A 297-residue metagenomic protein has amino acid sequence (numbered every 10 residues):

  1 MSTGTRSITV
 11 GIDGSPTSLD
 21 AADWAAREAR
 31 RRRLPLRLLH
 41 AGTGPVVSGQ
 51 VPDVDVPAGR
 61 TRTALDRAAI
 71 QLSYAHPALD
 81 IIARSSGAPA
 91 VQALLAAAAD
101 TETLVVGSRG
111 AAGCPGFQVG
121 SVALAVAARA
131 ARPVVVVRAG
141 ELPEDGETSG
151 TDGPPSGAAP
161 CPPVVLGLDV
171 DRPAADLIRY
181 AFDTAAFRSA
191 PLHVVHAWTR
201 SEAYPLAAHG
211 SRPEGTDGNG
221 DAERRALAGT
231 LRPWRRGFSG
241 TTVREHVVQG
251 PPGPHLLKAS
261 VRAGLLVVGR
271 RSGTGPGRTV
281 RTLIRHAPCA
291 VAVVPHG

Functional and structural regions predicted by a protein language model:
M1-S7, P143-P160, L206-E214, G218 (+4 more regions): Actinobacteria-biased recognition of intrinsically disordered, low-complexity terminal regions
M1-T3, T17, S73-L104, A111 (+2 more regions): Structural beta-alpha unit
S2-D55, P160-P213, R235, V243 (+1 more regions): Small/aliphatic-rich secondary-structure junction motif
R37-L39, I82-S86, V135, H193-V195 (+2 more regions): General small-molecule cofactor/ligand-binding pocket signal
V54-T63, P213-E223: A short acidic, glycine-rich active-site loop that binds or catalyzes chemistry on phosphate/adenosine moieties
V105-S108, V134-G140, A292-P295: Short beta-strand elements of ligand-binding domains
V106-R129, P143-G146, C161, E245 (+4 more regions): Glycine-rich, Arg-bearing micro-motifs that act as flexible, cationic patches
P133-R179: Active-site glycine-rich loop that binds ribose-phosphate moieties when present
